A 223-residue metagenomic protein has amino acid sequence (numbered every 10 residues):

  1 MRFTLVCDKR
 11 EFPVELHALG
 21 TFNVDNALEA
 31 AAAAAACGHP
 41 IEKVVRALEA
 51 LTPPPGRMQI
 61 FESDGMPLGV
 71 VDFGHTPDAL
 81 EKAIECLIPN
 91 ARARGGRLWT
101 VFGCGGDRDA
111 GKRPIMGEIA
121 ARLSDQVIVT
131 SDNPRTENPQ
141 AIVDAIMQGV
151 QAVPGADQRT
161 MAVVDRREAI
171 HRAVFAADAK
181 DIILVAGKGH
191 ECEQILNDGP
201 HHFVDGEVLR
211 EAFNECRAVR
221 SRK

Functional and structural regions predicted by a protein language model:
M1-P13: Acidic-glycine-rich active-site phosphate/pyrophosphate-binding loop
K9, L19-F22, E29-K223: ATP-dependent carboxylate-amine ligase
